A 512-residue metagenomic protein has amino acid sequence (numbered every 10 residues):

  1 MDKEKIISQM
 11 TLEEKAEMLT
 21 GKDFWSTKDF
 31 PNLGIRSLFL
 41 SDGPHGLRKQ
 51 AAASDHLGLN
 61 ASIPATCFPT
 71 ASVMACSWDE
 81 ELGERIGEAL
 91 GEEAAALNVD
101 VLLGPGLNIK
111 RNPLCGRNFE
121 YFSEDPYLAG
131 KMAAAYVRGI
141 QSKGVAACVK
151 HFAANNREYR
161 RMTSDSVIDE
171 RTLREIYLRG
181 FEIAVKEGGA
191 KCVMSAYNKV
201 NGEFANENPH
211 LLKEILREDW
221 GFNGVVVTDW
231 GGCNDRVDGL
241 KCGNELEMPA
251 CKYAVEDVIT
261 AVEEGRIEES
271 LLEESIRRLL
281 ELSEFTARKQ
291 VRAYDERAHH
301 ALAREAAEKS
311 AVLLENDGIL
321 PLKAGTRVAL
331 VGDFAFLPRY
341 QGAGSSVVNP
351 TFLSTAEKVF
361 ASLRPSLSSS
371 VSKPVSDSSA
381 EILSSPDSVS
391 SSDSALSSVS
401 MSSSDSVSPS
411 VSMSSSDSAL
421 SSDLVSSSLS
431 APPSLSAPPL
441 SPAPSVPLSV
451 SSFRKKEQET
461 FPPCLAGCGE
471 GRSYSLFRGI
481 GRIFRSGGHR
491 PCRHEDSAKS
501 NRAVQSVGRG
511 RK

Functional and structural regions predicted by a protein language model:
M1-L367, P447-K512: Glycoside hydrolase catalytic-domain context in secreted enzymes
S368-S372, S376-S379, S384-S430, S434-S436 (+2 more regions): Long, intrinsically disordered low-complexity tandem-repeat segments
